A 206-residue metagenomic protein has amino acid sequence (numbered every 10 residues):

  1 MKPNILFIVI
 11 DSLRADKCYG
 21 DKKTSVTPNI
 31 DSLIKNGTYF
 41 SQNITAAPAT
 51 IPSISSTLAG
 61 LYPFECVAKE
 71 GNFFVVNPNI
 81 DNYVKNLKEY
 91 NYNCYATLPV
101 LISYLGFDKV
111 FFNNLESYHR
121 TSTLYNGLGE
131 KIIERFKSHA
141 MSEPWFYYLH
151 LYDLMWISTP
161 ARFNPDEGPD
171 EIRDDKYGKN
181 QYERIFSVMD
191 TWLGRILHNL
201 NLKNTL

Functional and structural regions predicted by a protein language model:
M1-L206: Catalytic domains that recognize anionic headgroups
